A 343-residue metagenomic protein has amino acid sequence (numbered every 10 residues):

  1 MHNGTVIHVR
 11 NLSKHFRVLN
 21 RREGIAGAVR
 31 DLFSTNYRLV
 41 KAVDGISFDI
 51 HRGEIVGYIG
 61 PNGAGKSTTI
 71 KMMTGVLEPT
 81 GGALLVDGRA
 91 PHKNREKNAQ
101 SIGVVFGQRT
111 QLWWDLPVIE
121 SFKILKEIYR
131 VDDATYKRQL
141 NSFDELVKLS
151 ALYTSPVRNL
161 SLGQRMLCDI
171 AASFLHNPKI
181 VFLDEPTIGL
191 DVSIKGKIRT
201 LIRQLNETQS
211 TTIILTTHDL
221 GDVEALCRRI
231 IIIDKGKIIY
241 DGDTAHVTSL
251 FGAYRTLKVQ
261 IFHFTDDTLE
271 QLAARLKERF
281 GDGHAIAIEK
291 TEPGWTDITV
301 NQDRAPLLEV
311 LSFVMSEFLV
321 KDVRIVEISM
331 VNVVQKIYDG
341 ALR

Functional and structural regions predicted by a protein language model:
G24-L32, K123, E127, A134-L152: Conserved ABC ATPase "signature" region
G82-K93, K97-A99: Conserved ABC transporter NBD signature motif
P156-L160: Conserved ABC ATPase signature
N177: Conserved catalytic motifs of ABC-family nucleotide-binding domains
V181-E185: Catalytic Walker B motif of ABC-type/P-loop ATPase nucleotide-binding domains
T200-N301: ABC transporter nucleotide-binding domain
